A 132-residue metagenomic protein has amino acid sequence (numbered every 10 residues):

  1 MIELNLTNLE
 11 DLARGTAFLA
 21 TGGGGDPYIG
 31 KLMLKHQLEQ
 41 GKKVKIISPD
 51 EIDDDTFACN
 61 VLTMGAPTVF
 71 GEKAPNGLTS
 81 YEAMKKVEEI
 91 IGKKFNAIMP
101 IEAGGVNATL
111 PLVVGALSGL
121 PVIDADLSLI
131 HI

Functional and structural regions predicted by a protein language model:
M1-A17, G115: Short, hydrophobic/aliphatic alpha-helical segments
E10-T63: N-terminal low-complexity or amphipathic/hydrophobic leaders
D26-G30, S80-Y81, I101-L112: Short glycine/serine/threonine-rich phosphate/pyrophosphate-binding segments that cradle anionic phosphate groups
I52-N96: Glycine-rich oxoanion-binding loops at beta->alpha junctions
I90-I91, L110-P121: Alpha-helix C-terminal capping segments
K94-V106, P121-D124: A short, small-residue-rich loop immediately preceding and capping a beta-strand
L127: Active-site cavity-forming subdomains of large catalytic enzyme subunits
I130-I132: Conserved small/polar residues in nucleotide/adenosyl-binding loops
